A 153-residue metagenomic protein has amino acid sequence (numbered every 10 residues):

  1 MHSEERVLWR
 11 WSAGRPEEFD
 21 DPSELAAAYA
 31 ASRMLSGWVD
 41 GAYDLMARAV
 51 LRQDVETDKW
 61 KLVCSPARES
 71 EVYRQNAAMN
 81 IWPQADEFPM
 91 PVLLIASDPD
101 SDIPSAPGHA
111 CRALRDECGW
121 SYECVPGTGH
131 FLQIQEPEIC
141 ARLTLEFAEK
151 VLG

Functional and structural regions predicted by a protein language model:
M1-E24: Flexible "cap/lid" loop of the alpha/beta hydrolase fold
R6-W9, P107-C111, P137-C140: Short, glycine/charged-enriched secondary-structure capping and boundary segments
A13, E69, Y73, T128: Conserved short-loop catalytic and cofactor-binding motifs
E18-S101: Alpha/beta-hydrolase
A28, F131, F147: Short alpha-helical functional segments enriched in proximate histidine and acidic residues
D86-T128: Conserved loop-alpha-helix segment in the C-terminal half of the alpha/beta-hydrolase fold that carries the catalytic
V125-A141: Catalytic histidine-centered segment of alpha/beta-hydrolase-like enzymes
L143-V151: C-terminal alpha-helix
